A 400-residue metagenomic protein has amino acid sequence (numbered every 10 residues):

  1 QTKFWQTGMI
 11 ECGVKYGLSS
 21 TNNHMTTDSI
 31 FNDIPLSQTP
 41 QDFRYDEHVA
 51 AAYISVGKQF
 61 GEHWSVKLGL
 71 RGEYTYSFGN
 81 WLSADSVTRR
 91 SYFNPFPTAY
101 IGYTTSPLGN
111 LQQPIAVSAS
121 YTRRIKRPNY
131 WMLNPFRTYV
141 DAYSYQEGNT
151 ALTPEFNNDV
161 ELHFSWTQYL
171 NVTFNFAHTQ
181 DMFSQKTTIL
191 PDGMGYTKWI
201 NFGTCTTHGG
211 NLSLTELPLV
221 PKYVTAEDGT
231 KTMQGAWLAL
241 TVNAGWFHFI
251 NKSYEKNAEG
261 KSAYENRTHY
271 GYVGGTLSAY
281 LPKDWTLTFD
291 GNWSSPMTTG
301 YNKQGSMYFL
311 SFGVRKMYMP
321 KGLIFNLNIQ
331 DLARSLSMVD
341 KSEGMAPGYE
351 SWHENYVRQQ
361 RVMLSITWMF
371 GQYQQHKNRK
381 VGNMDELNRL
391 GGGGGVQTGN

Functional and structural regions predicted by a protein language model:
Q1-N80, S106-N110, T207-G245: Face-selective signature of the C-terminal outer-membrane beta-barrel domain
W5-I10, H63-V66, S106-L111, I115-V117 (+7 more regions): Repeated loop/turn-to-beta-strand initiation elements of outer-membrane beta-barrel proteins
Y16-N22, G72-F78, Y103-T105, Y121-R127 (+8 more regions): Transmembrane beta-strands of outer-membrane beta-barrel pores
Q41-Y45, I125-H178, T197-V220, H353 (+1 more regions): Outer-membrane beta-barrel signature, preferentially recognizing the C-terminal barrel domain of Gram-negative
E47-V87, S91-G102, T241-W246, Y272-P296: Surface-exposed extracellular loop regions of Gram-negative outer-membrane beta-barrel proteins
Y76-S77, L108-D159, F174-Y196, Q330-P347: Surface-exposed extracellular loop regions of Gram-negative outer-membrane beta-barrel proteins, predominantly
F202-N292: Gram-negative outer-membrane beta-barrel transporters
Y318-N400: C-terminal beta-signal and adjacent terminal beta-strands/loops of Gram-negative outer-membrane beta-barrel proteins
